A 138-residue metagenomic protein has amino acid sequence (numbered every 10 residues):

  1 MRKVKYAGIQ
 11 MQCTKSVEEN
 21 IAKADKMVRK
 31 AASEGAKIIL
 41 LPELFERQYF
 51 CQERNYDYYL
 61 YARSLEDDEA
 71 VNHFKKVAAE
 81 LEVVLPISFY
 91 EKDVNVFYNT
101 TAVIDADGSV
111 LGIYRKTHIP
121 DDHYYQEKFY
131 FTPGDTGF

Functional and structural regions predicted by a protein language model:
M1-Y6, D135-F138: Beta-strand-turn-beta hairpins that frame and shape the catalytic cleft of phosphate-ester-processing enzymes
K3-K15, T100, I113-K116: Active-site-proximal beta-strand elements of phosphoester/diester hydrolases
Y6, N20, V28-D57, A78 (+1 more regions): Active-site beta-strand/loop signature of hydrolases that rely on acidic residues for catalysis
Q10-M27: N-terminal phosphate-binding loop and adjacent alpha-helix
Q12, F45, Y90-E91: Catalytic metal-binding/acid-base residues of hydrolase active sites
Y58-N72, F129: A short acidic, glycine-rich active-site loop that binds or catalyzes chemistry on phosphate/adenosine moieties
R63, K76, K92-F138: Active-site catalytic loop in hydrolytic enzyme cores
A70-S88: A structural motif corresponding to the C-terminal end of an alpha-helix and its immediate exit/capping segment
